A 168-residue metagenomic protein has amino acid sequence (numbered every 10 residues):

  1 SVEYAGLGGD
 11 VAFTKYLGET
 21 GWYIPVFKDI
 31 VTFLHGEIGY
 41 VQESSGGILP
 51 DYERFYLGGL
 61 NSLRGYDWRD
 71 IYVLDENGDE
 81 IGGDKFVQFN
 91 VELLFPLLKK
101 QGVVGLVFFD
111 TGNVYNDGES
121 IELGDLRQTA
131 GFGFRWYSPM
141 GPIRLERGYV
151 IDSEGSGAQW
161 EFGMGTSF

Functional and structural regions predicted by a protein language model:
S1-V103, V107-F108, Y115, T166-S167: C-terminal outer-membrane beta-barrel translocator/porin domains of Gram-negative envelope proteins and their
F13-L17, F86-N90, R127-G131, M140-P142 (+1 more regions): Transmembrane beta-barrel architecture of outer-membrane proteins
E37, V41-P50, N116-D117, I121-L123 (+3 more regions): Outer-membrane beta-barrel domain signature
E80, D84, L123-R127, W136: Short amphipathic alpha-helix initiation/capping segments at coil-to-helix junctions
F95, N113-Y115, F134-P142, Y149: Short leucine-rich amphipathic alpha-helical surface patches
V103-F108, P142-G148: Conserved active-site loop/cleft motifs that coordinate metal ions or position small ligands
F109-D125, M140, T166: C-terminal beta-signal and adjacent terminal beta-strands/loops of Gram-negative outer-membrane beta-barrel proteins
F132-I143, S156-F168: Outer-membrane beta-barrel "beta-signal"
